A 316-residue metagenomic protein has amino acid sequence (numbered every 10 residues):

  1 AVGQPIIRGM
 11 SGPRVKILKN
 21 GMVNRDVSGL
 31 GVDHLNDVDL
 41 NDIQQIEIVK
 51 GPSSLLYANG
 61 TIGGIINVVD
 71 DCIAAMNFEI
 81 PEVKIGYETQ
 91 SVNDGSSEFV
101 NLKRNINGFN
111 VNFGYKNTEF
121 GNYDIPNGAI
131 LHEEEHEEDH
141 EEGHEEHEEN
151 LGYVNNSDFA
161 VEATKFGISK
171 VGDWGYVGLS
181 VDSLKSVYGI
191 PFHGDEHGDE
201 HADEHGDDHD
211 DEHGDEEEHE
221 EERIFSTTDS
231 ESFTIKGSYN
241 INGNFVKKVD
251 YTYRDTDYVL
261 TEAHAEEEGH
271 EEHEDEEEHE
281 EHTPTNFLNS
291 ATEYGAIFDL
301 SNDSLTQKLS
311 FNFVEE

Functional and structural regions predicted by a protein language model:
A1-V23: Extracytoplasmic beta-strand/coil segments of soluble accessory domains associated with Gram-negative outer-membrane
Q4, Q45, K50, I65 (+7 more regions): Membrane-embedded beta-strand positions in outer-membrane beta-barrel channels/transporters
V23-K50: Short acidic/polar hinge/loop motifs at secondary-structure boundaries that mediate gating or recognition
D39, G60-I62, D94-E98, N105 (+4 more regions): Residues that define the transmembrane beta-barrel architecture of outer-membrane proteins
L40-K84: A beta-strand signature from Gram-negative outer-membrane beta-barrel systems, especially the internal plug domain
G51, V69, G86-V92, N105 (+4 more regions): Outer-membrane beta-barrel pore domains and translocons
I80, S97-D208, H213-T228: Periplasmic-side early beta-strands and strand-to-turn transitions of outer-membrane beta-barrels
V171-L184, T228-E316: Face-selective signature of the C-terminal outer-membrane beta-barrel domain
